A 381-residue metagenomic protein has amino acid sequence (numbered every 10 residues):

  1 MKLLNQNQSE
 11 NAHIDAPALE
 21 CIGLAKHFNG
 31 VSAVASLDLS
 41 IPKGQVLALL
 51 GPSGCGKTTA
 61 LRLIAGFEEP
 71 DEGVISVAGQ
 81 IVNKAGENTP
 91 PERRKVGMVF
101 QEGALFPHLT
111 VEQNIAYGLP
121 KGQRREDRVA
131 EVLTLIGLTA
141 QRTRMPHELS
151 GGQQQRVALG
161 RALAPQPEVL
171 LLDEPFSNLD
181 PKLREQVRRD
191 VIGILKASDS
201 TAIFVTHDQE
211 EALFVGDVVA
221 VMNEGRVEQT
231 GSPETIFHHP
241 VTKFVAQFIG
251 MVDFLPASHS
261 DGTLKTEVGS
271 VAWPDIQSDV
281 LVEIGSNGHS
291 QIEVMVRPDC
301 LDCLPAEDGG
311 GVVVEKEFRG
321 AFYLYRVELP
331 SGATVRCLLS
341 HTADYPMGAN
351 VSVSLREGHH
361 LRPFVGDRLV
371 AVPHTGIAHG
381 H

Functional and structural regions predicted by a protein language model:
V46, P91, K95-G97, Q101 (+1 more regions): ABC ATPase nucleotide-binding domains
L50-P52: The feature captures the beta-strand-to-loop junction immediately N-terminal to the Walker
T58-L61, V157: ABC ATPase nucleotide-binding domain helices that frame the ATP-binding cleft
A65: Helix-to-loop junction immediately C-terminal to a conserved catalytic motif
G73-K84: Conserved ABC transporter NBD signature motif
V241-E293, D299-V312, Y323-D344, P373-H381: ATPase nucleotide-binding modules
